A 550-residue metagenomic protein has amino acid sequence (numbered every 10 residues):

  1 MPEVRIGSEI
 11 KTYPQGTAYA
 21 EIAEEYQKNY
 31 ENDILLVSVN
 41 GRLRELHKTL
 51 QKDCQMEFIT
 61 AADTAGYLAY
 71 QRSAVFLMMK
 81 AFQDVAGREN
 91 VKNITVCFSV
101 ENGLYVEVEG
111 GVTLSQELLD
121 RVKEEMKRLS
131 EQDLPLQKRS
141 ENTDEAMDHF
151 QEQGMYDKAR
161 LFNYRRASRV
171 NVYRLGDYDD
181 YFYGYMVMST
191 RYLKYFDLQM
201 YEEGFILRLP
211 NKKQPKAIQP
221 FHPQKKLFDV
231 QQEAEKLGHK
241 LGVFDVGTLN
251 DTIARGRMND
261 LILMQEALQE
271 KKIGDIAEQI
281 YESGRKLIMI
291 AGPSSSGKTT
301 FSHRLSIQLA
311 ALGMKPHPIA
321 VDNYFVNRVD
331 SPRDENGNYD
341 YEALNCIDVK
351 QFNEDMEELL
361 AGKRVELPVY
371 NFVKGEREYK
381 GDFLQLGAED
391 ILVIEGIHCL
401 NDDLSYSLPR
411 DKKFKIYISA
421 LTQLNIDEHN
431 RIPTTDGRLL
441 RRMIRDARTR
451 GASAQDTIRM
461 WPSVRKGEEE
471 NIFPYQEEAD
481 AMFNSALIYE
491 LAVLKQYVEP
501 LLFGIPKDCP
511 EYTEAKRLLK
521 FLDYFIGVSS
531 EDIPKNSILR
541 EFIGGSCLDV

Functional and structural regions predicted by a protein language model:
K48-Q51, Q55-A69, A81, N90-V100 (+3 more regions): Auxiliary tRNA-acceptor-end handling modules of aminoacyl-tRNA synthetases
I290: Hydrophobic anchor at the beta1->P-loop junction of P-loop NTPases
K298: Conserved lysine of the Walker
F301, L305: Hydrophobic positions on the alpha1 helix immediately C-terminal to the Walker A/P-loop
I307-H317: Post-Walker A helix-loop "phosphate-sensing" segment adjacent to the P-loop in P-loop NTPases
I319, V326, D330-V373: Conserved nucleotide-sensing/catalytic segment adjacent to the nucleotide-binding pocket in NTP-handling enzymes
F352-D411, W461-Y475: Glycine-rich phosphate-binding loop used to anchor ATP phosphates in small-molecule kinases, encompassing both
Y406-V550: Conserved NTP phosphate-binding and transfer environment spanning the P-loop NTPase/kinase superfamily
